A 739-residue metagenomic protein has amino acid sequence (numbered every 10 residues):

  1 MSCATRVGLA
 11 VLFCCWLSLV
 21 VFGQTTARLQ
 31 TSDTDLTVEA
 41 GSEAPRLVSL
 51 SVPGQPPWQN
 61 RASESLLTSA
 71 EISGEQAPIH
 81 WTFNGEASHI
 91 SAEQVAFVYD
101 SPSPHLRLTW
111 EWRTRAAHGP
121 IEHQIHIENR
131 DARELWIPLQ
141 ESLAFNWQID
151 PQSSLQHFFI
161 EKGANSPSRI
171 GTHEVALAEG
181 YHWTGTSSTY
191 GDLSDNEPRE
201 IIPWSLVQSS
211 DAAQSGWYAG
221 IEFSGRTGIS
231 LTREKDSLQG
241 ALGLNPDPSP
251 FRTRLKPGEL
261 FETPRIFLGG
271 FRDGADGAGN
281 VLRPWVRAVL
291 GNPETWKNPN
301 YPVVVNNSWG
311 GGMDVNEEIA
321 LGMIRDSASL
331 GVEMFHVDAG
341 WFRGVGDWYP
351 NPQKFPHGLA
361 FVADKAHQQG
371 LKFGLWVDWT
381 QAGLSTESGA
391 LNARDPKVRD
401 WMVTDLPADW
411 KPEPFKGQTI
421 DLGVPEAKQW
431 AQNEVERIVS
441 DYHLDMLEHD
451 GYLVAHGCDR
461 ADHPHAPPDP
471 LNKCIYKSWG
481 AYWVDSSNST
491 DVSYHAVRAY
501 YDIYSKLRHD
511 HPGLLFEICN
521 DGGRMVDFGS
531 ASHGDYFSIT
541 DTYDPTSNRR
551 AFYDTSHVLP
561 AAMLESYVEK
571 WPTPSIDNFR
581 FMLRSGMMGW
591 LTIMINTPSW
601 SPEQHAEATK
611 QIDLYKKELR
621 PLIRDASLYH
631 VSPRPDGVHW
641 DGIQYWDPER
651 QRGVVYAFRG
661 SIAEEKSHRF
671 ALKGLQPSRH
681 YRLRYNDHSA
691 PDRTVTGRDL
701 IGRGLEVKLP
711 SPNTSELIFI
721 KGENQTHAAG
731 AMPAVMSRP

Functional and structural regions predicted by a protein language model:
Q24-E234, S249, H680-P691: Polysaccharide-binding surfaces and accessory modules of carbohydrate-active proteins
Q30-L36, E43, L66, Y500-D692 (+2 more regions): Active-site-proximal substrate-binding groove within the catalytic cores of carbohydrate-active enzymes
D33, T253-R272, N713-K721: Short Pro-Gly-centered flexible turn/kink motifs
Y301-V303, G312-M313, W379-R437, D441: Active-site-adjacent "subsite" loops/lids of carbohydrate-active enzymes
V304-E318, G344-H357, E413-Q432, A481-V497: The substrate-binding groove and active-site-proximal loops of carbohydrate-active enzymes, especially glycoside
I319-G340: Catalytic domains of carbohydrate-active enzymes, especially glycoside hydrolases
D347-P356, Q381-K411, D459-N472, A531-T540: Aromatic- and acidic-residue-enriched segments that line the glycan-binding/catalytic groove of carbohydrate-active
V695-R738: C-terminal beta-strand-rich structural cap/linker in extracellular carbohydrate-active enzymes
